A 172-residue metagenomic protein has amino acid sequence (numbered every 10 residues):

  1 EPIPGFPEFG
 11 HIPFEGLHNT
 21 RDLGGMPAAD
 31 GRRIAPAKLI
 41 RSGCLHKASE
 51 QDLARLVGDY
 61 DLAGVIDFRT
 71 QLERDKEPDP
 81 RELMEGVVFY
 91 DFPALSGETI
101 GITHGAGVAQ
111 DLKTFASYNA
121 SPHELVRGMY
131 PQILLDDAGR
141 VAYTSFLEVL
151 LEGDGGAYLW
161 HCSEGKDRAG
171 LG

Functional and structural regions predicted by a protein language model:
E1-L159, G172: Cys-dependent protein tyrosine phosphatase-like superfamily
S163-A169: Ser/Thr-glycine-rich phosphate-binding loops at phosphate-binding pockets of nucleotides, nucleotide cofactors
